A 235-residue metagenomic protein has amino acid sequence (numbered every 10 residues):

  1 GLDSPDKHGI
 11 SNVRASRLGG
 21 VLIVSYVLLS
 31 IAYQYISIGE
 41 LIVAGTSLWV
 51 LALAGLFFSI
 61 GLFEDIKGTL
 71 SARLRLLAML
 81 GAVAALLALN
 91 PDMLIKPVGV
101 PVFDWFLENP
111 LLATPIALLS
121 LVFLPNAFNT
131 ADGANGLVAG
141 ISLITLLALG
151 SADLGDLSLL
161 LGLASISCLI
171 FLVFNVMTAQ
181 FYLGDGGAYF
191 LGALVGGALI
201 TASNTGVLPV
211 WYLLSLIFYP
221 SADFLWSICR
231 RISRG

Functional and structural regions predicted by a protein language model:
G1-L225: "…together with the soluble PPM/PP2C metallo-phosphatase catalytic core" -> "…together with the soluble PPM/PP2C
L225-G235: Juxtamembrane interface at the ends
